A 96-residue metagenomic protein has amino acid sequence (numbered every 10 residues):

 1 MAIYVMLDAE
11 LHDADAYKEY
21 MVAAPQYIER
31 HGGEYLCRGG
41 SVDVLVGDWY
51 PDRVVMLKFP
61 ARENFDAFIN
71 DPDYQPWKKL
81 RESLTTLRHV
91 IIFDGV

Functional and structural regions predicted by a protein language model:
M1-V54, F59-N70, F93-V96: Short S/T/G/P-rich N-terminal loop/turn motif that feeds into the first structured element of a domain
R62-I91: C-terminal structural segments of small proteins and small subunits
